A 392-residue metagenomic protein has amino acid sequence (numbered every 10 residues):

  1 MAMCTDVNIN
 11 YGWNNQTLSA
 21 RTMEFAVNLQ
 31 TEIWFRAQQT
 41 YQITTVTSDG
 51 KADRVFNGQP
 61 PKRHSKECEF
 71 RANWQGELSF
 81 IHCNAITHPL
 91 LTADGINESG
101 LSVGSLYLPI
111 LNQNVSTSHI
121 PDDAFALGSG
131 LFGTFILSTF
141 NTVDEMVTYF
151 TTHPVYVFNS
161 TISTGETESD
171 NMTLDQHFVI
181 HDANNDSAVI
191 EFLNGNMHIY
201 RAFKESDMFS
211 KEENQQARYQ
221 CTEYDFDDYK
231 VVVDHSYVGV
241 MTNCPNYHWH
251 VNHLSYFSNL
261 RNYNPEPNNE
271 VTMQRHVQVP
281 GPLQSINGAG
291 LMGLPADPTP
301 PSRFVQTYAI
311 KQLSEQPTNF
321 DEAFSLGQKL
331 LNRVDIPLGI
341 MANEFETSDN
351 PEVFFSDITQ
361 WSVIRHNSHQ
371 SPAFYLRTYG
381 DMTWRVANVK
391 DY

Functional and structural regions predicted by a protein language model:
A2-A124, V157-T161: A contiguous strand-loop segment
A2-T5, Y11-W13, F132-W384: Accessory structured domains or lobes within enzymes
V46-D49, D207-S210, D391-Y392: Short, surface-exposed, polar/charged, turn-prone segments marking secondary-structure boundaries
T92, I96-V103, S129-G133, T142-V143 (+1 more regions): Stable alpha-helical elements in mature extracytoplasmic
S116-G133, T139: Helix-start/capping segments and mature chain N-termini
T383-Y392: Extended, amphipathic alpha-helical scaffolds
